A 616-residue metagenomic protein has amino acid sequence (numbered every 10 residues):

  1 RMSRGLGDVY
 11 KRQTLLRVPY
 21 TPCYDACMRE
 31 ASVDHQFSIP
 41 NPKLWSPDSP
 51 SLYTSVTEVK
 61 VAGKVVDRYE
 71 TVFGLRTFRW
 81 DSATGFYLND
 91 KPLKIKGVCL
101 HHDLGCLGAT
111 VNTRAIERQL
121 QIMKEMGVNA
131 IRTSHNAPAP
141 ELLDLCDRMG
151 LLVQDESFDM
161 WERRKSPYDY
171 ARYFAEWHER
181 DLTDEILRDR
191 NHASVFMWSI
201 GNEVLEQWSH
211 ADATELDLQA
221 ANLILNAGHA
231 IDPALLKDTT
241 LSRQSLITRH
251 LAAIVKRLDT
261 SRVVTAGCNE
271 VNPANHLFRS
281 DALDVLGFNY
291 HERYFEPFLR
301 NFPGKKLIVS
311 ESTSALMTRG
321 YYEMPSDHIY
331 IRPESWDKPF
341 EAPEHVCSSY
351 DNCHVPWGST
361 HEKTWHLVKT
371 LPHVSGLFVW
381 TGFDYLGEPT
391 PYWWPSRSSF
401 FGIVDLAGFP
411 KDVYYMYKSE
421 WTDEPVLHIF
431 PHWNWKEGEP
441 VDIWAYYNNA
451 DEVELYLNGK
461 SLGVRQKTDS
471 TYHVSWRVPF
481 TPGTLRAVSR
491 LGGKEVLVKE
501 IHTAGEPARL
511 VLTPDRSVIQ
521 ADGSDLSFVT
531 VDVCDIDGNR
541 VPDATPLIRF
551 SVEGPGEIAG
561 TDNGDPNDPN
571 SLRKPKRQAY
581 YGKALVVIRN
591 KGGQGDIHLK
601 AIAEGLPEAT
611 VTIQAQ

Functional and structural regions predicted by a protein language model:
R1-P140, L145, M149-V153, D181-D184 (+3 more regions): Secreted/periplasmic carbohydrate-active enzymes, especially glycoside hydrolases
M2, N112, F174, H178 (+2 more regions): Residue-level signature of the cytosolic catalytic core of signaling kinases
V18-C23, D34-Q36, L52, K60-G63 (+13 more regions): Generic detector of short, locally flexible boundary/turn motifs and exposed helical patches
T77-V285, N289-P297, F302-K306, E311-R319 (+1 more regions): Active-site mouth of glycoside hydrolases
S194-S199, L205-G267, F278-S280, Y294-S524 (+1 more regions): Substrate-binding clefts and catalytic carboxylate motifs of secreted carbohydrate-active enzymes
